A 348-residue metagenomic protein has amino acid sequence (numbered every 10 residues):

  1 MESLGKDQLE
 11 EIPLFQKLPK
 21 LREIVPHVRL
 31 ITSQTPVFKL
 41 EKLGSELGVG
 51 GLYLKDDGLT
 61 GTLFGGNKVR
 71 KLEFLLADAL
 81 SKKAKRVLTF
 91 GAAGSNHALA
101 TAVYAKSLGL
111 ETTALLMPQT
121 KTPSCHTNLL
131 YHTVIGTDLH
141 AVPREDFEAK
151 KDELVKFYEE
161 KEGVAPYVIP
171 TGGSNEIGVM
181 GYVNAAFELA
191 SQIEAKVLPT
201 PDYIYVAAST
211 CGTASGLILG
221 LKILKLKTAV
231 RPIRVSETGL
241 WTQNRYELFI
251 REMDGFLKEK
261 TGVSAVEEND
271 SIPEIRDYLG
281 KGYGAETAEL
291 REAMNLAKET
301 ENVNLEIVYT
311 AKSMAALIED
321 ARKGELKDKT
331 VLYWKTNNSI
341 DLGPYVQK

Functional and structural regions predicted by a protein language model:
M1-K348: PLP-dependent amino-acid enzyme catalytic core
